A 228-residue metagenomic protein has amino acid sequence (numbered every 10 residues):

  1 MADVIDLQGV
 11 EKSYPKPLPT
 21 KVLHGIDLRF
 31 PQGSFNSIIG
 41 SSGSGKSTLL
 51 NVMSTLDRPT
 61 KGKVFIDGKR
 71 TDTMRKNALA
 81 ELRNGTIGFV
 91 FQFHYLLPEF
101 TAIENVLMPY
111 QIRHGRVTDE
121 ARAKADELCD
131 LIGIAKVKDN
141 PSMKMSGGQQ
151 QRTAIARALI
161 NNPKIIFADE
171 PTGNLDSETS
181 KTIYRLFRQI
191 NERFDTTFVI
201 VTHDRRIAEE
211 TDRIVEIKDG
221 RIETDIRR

Functional and structural regions predicted by a protein language model:
M1-D3, R228: Short, Lys/Arg-enriched, disordered terminal segments
D3-I217: ABC family nucleotide-binding domain
R29, R227-R228: C-terminal end-of-chain micro-motif
I214-I226: H-loop (His-switch) and adjacent beta-strand-loop-beta switch element of ABC-type ATPase nucleotide-binding domains
